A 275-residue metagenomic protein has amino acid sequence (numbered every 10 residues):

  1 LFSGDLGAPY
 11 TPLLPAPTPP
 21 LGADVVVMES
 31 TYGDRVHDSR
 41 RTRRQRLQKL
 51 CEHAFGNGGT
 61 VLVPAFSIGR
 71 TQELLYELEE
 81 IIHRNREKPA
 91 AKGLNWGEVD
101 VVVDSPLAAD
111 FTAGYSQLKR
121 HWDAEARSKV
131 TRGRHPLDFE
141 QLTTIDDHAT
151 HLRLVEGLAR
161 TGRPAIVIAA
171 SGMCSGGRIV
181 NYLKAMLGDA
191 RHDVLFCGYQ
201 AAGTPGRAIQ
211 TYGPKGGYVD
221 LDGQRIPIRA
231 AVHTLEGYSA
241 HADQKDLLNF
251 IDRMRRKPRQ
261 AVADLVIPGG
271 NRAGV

Functional and structural regions predicted by a protein language model:
L1-E73, E79-L94: His/Asp/Glu-rich metal-coordinating catalytic cores of metallo-dependent phosphodiesterases/hydrolases acting on
L1-P15, R153-R160, R178-Y182, D246: Core dinuclear metal-dependent hydrolase active-site scaffold
P12-V27, H121-E125, Q200-P227: Short, compositionally biased "basic patch" segments
A23-R35, Q224-T234, R255: Gly-rich Lys/Arg/Thr-decorated short loops/hinges at beta-loop-alpha junctions or inter-strand turns that position
D38-Q45, M173-C174, G237-K245: Conserved phosphate-coordination/catalytic loops
L50-P205, V219-D220, R255: Hard-cation-handling environments
G217-I251: Generic long, charged, amphipathic alpha-helical segments
L247-V275: C-terminal structured "cap/appendage" subdomains that terminate the fold
